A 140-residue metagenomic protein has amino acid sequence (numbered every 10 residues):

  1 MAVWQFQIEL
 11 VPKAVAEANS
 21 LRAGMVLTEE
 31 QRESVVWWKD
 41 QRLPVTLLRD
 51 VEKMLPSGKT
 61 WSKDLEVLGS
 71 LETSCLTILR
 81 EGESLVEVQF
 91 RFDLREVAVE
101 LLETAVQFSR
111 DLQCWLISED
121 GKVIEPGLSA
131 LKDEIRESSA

Functional and structural regions predicted by a protein language model:
M1-A140: Acidic (Asp/Glu-rich) sequence patches and key acidic residues that form negatively charged surfaces used
